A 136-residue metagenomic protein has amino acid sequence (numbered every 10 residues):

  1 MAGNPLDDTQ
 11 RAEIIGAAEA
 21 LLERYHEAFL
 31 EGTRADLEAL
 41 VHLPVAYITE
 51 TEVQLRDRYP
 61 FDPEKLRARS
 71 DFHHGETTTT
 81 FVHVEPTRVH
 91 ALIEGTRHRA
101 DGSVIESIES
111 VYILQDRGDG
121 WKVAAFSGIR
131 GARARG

Functional and structural regions predicted by a protein language model:
M1-A35, A39-L43, A134-G136: Short, low-complexity N-terminal intrinsically disordered segments enriched in polar/charged residues
V41, G95-R97, S127-G128: Short beta-strand segments enriched in hydrophobic/aromatic residues within well-folded beta-rich domains
A46, P60-I105: Surface-exposed, charged secondary-structure patches
Y47-I48, A132: A short structural micro-motif
E52-V53, G102, D119-G120: Detector for glycine-centered tight turns/loop "hinges" at secondary-structure junctions
S107-G136: Short beta-strand edge/turn micro-motifs at domain boundaries
